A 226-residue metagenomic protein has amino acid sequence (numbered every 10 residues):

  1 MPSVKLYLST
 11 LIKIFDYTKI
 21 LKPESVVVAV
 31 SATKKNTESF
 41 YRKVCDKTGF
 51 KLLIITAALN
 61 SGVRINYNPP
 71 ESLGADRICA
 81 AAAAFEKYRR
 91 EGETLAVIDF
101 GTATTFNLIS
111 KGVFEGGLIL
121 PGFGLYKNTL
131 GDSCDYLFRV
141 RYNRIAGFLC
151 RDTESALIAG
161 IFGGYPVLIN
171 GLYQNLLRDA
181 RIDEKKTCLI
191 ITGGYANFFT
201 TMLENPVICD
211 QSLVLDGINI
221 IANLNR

Functional and structural regions predicted by a protein language model:
M1-L95, V113-R226: Nucleotide/phosphate-binding catalytic cleft detector across ATP-hydrolyzing and phosphate-transferring enzymes
A58, F100-T102: Short glycine-enriched loops at secondary-structure junctions
V97, T104-I109: Short beta-strand scaffold segments in enzyme catalytic cores
T102-T105, T192: Ser/Thr-centric signal marking residues that sit in or immediately flank functional binding/regulatory motifs
